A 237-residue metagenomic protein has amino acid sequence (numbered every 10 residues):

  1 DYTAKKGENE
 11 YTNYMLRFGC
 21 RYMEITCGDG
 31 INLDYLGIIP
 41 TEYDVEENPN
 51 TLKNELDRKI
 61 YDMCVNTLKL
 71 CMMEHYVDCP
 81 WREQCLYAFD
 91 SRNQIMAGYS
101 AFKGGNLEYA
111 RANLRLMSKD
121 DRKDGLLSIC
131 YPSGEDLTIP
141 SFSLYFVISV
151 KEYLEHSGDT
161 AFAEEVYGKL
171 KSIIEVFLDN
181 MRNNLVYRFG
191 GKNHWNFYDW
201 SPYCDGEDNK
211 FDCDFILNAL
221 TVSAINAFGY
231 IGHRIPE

Functional and structural regions predicted by a protein language model:
D1-D78, D90, G105-R111, M117 (+5 more regions): Extracellular/oxidizing-compartment recognition motifs
Y11-Y14, E55, W81-C85, A101-E108 (+5 more regions): Alpha-helix capping and helix-loop boundary segments enriched in small/acidic/polar residues
P49-K53, M96, F211: Second-shell loop/turn segments in exported
I60-M63, N106-M117, T160-L178, F228-E237: Extended, well-ordered alpha-helical scaffold segments
M73, D124-F146, L178-E237: The feature captures the catalytic groove of carbohydrate-active enzymes
N93-G104, F146-F162, L220-P236: Well-ordered alpha-helical scaffold segments within catalytic/enzyme domains
I95-K123: Active-site diphosphate/adenylate-binding microenvironment
R115, L126-G134, F146-N180: Conserved active-site neighborhood of enzyme catalytic/cofactor-binding cores
